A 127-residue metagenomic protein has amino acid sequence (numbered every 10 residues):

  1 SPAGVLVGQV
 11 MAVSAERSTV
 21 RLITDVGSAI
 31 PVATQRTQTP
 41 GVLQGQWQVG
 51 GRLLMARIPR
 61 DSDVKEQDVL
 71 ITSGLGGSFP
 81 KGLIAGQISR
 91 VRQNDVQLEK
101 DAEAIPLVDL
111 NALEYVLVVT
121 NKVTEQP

Functional and structural regions predicted by a protein language model:
S1-P127: A secondary-structure micro-motif
